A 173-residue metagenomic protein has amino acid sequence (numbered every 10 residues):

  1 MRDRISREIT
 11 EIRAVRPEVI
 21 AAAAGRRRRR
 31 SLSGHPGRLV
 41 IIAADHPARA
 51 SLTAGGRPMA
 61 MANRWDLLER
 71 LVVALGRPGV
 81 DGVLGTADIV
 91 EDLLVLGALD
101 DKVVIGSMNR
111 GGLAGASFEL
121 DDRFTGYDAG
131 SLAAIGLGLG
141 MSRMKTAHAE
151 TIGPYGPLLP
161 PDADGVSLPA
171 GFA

Functional and structural regions predicted by a protein language model:
M1-A98, G111-L113: Alpha/beta catalytic barrel-like cores
A48-R49, A62-P169: Active-site beta->alpha loop and helix N-cap motifs at the rims of alpha/beta catalytic domains
A173: Conserved binding/catalytic microenvironments
